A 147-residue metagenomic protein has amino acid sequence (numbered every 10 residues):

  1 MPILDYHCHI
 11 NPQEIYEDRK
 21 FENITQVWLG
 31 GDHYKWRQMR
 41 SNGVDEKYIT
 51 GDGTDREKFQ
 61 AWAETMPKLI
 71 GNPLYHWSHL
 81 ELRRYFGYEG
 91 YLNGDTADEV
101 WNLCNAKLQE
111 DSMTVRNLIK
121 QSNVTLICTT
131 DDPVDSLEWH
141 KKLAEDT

Functional and structural regions predicted by a protein language model:
M1-T147: Metal-cofactor-binding active-site regions of metalloenzymes
